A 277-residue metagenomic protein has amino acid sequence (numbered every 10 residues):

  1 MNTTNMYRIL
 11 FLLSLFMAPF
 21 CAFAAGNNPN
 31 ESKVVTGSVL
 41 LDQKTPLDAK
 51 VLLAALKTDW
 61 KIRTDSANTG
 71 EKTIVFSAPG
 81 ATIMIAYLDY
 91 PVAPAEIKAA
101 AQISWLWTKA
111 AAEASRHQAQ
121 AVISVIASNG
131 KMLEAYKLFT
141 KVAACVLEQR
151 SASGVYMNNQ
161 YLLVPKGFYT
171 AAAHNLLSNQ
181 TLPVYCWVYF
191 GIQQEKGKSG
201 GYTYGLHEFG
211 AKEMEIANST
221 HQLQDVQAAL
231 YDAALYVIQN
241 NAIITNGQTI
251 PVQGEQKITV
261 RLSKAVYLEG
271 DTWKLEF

Functional and structural regions predicted by a protein language model:
N2-F11: Bacterial N-terminal signal peptides that target proteins for export
L10-P19: Bacterial N-terminal signal peptides
A22-G26: Boundary at the C-terminal end of the N-terminal hydrophobic targeting segment
K33-L41: Short glycine-/aliphatic-rich beta-strand segments at the starts of folded cytosolic domains
Q43-A111: N-terminal low-complexity, intrinsically disordered segments
T58-D65, V142-Y156, Y236-I244: Structural alpha-beta junctions
Y90-P183: Internal, hydrophobic cores of structured domains that mediate oligomerization or house catalytic pockets within large
Y161-T249, G254-F277: Aromatic/basic-lined ligand-recognition segments that form π-stacking hydrophobic pockets flanked by Lys/Arg to engage
